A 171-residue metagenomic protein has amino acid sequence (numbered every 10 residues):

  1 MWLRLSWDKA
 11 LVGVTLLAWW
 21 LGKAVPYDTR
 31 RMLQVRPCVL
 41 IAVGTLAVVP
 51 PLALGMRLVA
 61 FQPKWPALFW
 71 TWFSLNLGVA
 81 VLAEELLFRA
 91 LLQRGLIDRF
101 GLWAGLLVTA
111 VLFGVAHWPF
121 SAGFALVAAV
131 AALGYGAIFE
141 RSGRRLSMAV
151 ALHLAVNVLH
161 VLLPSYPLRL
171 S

Functional and structural regions predicted by a protein language model:
M1-V81: Juxtamembrane helix-loop-helix connectors linking adjacent transmembrane helices in multi-pass membrane enzymes
L17-W20, V49, A53, F113 (+4 more regions): Structural signal for membrane-spanning alpha-helices in multi-pass inner-membrane proteins, emphasizing helix cores
K23-A24, I97-G101, R144: Juxtamembrane helix-boundary/capping and inter-helix hinge elements in multi-pass membrane proteins
K23-R30, E84-Q93, G136-A137, R141: C-terminal ends of transmembrane helices
M32-V35, G95-W103: Membrane interface segments of multi-pass transport proteins and intramembrane proteases
P66-W70, E84-R94, T109-H117: Short juxtamembrane and helix-loop transition motifs at transmembrane-helix boundaries in membrane proteins
L82, W103-A110, S121-S171: Functionally important transmembrane alpha-helices
A90-R99, L162-P167: Membrane-interfacial alpha-helical segments at the cytosolic side of multi-pass membrane proteins
